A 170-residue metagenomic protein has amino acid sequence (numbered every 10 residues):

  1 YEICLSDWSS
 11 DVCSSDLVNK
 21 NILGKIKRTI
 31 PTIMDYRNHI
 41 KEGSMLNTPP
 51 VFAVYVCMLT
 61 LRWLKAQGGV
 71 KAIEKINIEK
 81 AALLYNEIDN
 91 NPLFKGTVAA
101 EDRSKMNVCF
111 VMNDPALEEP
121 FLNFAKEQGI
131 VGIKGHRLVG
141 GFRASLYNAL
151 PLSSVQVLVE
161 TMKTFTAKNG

Functional and structural regions predicted by a protein language model:
Y1-W8, V12: Single conserved hydrophobic/aromatic residue that forms the stacking wall/gate of nucleotide- or nucleobase-binding
S15-S44, M58-L64: Conserved core segment of the aminotransferase class I/II
M45-V56, A72, I76, L150: Short, contiguous, pocket-lining structural segments that sit at or immediately flank catalytic/ligand-binding sites
L64-T97, P120-N123: Conserved PLP-dependent catalytic core of the aminotransferase class-I/II
L93-T97, G129-G135: A short linear hydrophobic-aromatic micro-motif
F94-A125: Conserved PLP-binding catalytic core of the aspartate aminotransferase-like
E127, G140-G170: PLP-dependent enzyme catalytic core of the Aspartate aminotransferase-like
